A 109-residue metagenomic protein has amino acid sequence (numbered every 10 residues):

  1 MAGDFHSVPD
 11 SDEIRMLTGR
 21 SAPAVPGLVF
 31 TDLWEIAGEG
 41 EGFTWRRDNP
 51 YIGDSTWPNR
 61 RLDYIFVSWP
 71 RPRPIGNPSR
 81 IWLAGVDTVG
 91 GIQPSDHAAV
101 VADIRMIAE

Functional and structural regions predicted by a protein language model:
A2-D4: Active-site flanking residues adjacent to catalytic metal/cofactor-binding acidic residues
H6-E109: Metal-dependent phosphoester-hydrolase catalytic domains
